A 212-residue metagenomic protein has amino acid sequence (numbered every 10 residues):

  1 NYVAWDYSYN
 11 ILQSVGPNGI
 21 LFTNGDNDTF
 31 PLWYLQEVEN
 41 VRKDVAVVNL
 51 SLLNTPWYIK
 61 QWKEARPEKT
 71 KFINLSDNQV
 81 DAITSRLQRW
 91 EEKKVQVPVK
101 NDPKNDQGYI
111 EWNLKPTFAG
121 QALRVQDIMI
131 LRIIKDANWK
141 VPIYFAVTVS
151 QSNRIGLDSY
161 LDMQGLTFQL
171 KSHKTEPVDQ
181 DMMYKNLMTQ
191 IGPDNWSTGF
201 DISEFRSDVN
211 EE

Functional and structural regions predicted by a protein language model:
N1-N18, L35-E212: ER/secretory pathway lumenal C-terminal domains and tails of membrane proteins involved in glycoprotein biogenesis
F30-Y34: Phosphate- and divalent-cation-binding pockets in alpha/beta enzyme and binding domains that engage nucleotide-derived
